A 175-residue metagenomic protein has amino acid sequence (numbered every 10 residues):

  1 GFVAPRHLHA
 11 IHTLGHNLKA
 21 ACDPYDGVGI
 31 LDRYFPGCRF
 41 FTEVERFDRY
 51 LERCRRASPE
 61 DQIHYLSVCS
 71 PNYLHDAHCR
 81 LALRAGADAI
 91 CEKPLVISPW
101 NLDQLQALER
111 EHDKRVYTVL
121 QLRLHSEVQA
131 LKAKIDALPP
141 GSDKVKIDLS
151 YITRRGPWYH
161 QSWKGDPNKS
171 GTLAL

Functional and structural regions predicted by a protein language model:
G1-R39: N-terminal Rossmann-like dinucleotide-binding module
H7, F40-L108: Beta-loop-alpha module in the N-terminal Rossmann-like domain of NAD(P)-dependent dehydrogenases, especially those
L18, I63-L66, G141-K144: Local beta-strand N-terminus motif with an aromatic residue
F35-C38, T42, E109-R115: A short helix-to-beta-strand connector/capping loop
K93-P94, W100, L120-L122, Y151: Short strand-turn motif at the edge of the Rossmann-like AdoMet-binding core
Q104-L122, S142-I147: Rossmann-fold dehydrogenase core element
L122-L175: Predominantly a Rossmann-like dinucleotide-binding segment in NAD(P)-dependent oxidoreductases
